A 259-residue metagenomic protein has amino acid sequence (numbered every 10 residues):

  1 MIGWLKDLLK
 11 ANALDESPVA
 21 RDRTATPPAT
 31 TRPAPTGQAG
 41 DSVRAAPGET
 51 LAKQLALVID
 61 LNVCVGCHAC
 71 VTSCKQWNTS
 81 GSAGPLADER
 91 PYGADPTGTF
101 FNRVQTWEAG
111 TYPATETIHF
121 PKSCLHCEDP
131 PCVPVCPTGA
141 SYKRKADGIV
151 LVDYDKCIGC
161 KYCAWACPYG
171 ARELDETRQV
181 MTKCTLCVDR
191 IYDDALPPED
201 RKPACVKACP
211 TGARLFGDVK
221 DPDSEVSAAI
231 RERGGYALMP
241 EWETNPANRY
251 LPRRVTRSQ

Functional and structural regions predicted by a protein language model:
M1-Q259: Non-ligating segments of multi-cofactor redox enzymes
